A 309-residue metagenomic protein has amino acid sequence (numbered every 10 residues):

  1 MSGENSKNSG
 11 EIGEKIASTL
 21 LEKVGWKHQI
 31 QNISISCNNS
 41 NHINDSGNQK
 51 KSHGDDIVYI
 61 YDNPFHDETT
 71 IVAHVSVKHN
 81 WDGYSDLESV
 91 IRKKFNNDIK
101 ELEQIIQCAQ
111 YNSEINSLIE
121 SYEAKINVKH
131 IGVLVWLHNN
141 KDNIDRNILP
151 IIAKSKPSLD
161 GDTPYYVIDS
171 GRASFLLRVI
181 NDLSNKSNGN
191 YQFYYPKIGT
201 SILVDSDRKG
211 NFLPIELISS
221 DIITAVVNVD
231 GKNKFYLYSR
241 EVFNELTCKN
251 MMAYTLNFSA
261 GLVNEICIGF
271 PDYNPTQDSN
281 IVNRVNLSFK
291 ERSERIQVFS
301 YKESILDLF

Functional and structural regions predicted by a protein language model:
M1-G54, Y59-F309: Intrinsically disordered, low-complexity Ser/Thr/Pro/Gly-rich regulatory segments
